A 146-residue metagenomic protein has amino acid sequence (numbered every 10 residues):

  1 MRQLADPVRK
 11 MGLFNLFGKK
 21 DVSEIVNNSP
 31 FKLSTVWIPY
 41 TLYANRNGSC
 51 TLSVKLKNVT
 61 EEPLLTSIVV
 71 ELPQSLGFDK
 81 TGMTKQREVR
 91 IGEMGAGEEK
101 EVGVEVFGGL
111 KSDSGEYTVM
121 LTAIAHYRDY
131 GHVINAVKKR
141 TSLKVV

Functional and structural regions predicted by a protein language model:
M11-N45, V146: Low-complexity, acidic Ser/Thr/Pro/Gly-rich terminal tails and inter-domain linkers that flank the onset of structured
R46-E61: Short beta-strand elements of extracellular/lumenal beta-sandwich folds
C50-L52, K100, Y117-V119: Hydrophobic core residues within well-ordered beta-strands of beta-rich domains
E61-F78: Short acidic, flexible loop segments centered on an aromatic residue
S75-R90: Short beta-strand and strand-turn-strand segments in soluble, beta-rich domains
R90-K100: Short proline/glycine- and polar residue-rich coil/turn motifs
E101-V106: Exposed aromatic-hydrophobic patches
G108-V146: Terminal connector regions
